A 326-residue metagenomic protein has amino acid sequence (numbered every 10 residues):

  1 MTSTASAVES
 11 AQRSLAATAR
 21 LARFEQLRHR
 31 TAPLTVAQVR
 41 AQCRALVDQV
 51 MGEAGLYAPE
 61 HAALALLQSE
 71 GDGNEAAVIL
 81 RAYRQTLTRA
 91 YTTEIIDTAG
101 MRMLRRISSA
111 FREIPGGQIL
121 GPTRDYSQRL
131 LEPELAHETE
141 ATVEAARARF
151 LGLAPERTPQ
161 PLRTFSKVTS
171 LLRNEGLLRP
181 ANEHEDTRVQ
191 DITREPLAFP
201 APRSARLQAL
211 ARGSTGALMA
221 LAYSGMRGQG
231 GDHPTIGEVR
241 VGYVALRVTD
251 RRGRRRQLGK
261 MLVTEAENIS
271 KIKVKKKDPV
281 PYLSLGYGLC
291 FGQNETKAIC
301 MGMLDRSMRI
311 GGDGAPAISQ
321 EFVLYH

Functional and structural regions predicted by a protein language model:
M1, V8-Q12, L80-A82, S214 (+1 more regions): Short, structured coil/loop segments at alpha-helix boundaries
T2-G52, M101-D125: N-terminal, Lys/Arg-enriched amphipathic/low-complexity engagement segments that precede the first folded domain
S3, T142-H326: Acidic, serine/proline-rich low-complexity intrinsically disordered regions
Q12-L15, P33, D97-M101, R105 (+4 more regions): Low-complexity, intrinsically disordered regions enriched in charged/polar residues
V36-E60, A65-T88, I95: Hydrophobic alpha-helical segments, chiefly the membrane-spanning helices and signal/signal-anchor peptides
Q85, R89, I95-E156: Helix-turn-helix/homeodomain-like alpha-helical modules used for DNA recognition and transcription-factor dimerization
